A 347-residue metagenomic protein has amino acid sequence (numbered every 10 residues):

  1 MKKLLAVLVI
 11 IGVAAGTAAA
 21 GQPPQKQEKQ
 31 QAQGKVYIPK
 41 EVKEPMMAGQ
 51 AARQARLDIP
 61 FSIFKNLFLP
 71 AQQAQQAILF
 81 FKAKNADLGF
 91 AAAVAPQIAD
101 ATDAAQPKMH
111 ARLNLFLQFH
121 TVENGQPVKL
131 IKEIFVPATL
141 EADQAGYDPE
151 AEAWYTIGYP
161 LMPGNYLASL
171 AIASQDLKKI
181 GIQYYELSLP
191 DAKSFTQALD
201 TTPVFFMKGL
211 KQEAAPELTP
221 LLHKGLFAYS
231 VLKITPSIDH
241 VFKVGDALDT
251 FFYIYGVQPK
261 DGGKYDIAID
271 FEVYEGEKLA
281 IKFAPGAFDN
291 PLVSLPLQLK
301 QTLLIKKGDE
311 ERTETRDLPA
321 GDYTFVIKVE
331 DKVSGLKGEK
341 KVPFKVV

Functional and structural regions predicted by a protein language model:
M1-L4: Positively charged n-region of N-terminal signal peptides that target proteins for export
A6-A15: Bacterial N-terminal signal peptides
G16-A20: Sec/Tat signal peptide C-region and signal peptidase I cleavage site
G21-V347: Intrinsically disordered, low-complexity terminal regions enriched in Ser/Thr/Pro/Gly and charged residues
